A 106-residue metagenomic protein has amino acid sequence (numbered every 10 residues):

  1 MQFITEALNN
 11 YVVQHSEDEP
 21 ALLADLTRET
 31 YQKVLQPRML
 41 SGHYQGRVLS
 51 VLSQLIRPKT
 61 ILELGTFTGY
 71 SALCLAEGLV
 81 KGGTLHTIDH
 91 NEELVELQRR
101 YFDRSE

Functional and structural regions predicted by a protein language model:
M1-E106: A short alpha-helical cap/connector motif
